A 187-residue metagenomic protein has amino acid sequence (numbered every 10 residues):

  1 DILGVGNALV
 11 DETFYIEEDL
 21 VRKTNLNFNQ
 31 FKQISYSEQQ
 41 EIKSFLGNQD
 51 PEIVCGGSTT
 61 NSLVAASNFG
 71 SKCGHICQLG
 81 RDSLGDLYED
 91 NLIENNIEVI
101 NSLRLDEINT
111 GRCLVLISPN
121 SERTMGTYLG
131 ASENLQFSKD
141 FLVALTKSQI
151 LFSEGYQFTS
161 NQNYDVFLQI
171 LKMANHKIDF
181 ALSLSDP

Functional and structural regions predicted by a protein language model:
D1-F28, P51, Q78-G80, D86-R104 (+2 more regions): Ribokinase/PfkB-type carbohydrate-kinase core domain
L26-K43, Y88: Acidic-glycine-rich active-site phosphate/pyrophosphate-binding loop
K43-S44, C73: Conserved catalytic-core helix/loop/strand module for nucleotide-ribose chemistry
L46-V54: Short pre-catalytic strand/loop immediately N-terminal to key active-site residues, enriched for Gly-Thr
N61-S62, V166: Well-ordered alpha-helical segments embedded in enzymatic catalytic cores
L63-C73, I117-S118: Alpha-helix C-terminal capping segments
